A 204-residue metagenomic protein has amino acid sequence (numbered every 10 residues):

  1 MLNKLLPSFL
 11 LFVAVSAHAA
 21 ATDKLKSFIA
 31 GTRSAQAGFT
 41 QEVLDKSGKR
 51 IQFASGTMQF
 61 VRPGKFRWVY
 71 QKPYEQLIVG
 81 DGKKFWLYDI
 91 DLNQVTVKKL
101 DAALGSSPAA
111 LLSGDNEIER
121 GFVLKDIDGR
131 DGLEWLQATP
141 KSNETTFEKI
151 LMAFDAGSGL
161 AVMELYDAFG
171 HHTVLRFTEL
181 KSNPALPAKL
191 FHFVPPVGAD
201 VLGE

Functional and structural regions predicted by a protein language model:
L2-L10: Sec-dependent signal peptide recognition, specifically the positively charged N-region followed immediately by
L10-A19: Hydrophobic h-region of N-terminal signal peptides that target proteins for export in Gram-negative bacteria
A20-D45, K49-I51, V79, Y88-E148 (+1 more regions): Flexible, processing/modification-adjacent segments and terminal tails in exported/periplasmic/extracellular proteins
Q41-D45, R62-G64, Y70-Y74, P140-S142 (+3 more regions): Short, well-ordered turn and helix-capping elements at secondary-structure junctions
I51-T57: Amphipathic hydrophobic-ligand
T57-S107, T173: An acidic-aromatic
T96, R120-K125, G129-E204: Gly/Pro-enriched, hydrophobic low-complexity segments that function as extracytoplasmic propeptides/linkers
